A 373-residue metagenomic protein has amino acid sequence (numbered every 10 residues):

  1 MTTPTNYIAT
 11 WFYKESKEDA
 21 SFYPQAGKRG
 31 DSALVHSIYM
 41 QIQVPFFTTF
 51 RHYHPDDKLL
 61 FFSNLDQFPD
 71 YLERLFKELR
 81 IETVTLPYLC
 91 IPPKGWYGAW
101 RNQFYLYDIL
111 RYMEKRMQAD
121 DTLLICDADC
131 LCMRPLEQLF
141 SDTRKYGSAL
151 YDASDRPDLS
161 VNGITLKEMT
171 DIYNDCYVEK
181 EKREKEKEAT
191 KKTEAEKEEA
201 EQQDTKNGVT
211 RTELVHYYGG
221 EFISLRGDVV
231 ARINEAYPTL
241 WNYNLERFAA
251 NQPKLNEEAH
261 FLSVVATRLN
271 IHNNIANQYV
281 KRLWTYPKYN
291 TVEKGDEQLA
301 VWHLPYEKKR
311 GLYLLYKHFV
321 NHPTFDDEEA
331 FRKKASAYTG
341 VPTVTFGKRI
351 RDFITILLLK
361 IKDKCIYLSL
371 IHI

Functional and structural regions predicted by a protein language model:
M1-G95, Q118-A119, I350-L357, I361-L370: N-terminal anchoring/stem segment of glycosyltransferases
F12-K17, L65-F68, I91, C130-C132 (+5 more regions): Short, solvent-exposed loop/turn segments at secondary-structure junctions
Y97-L106: A short, glycine-/small-residue-rich helix N-cap motif at loop->alpha-helix starts within glycosyltransferase
Y107-L159: GT-A fold catalytic core of metal-dependent nucleotide-sugar glycosyltransferases, centered on the diacidic
A149-V178: A short, conserved beta-to-alpha structural element at the edge of catalytic cores that scaffolds binding
E181-K191, E196, E201-P305: Catalytic core and acceptor-binding pocket of nucleotide-sugar-dependent glycosyltransferases
Y289-L370: Long, low-complexity C-terminal extensions of enzymes
